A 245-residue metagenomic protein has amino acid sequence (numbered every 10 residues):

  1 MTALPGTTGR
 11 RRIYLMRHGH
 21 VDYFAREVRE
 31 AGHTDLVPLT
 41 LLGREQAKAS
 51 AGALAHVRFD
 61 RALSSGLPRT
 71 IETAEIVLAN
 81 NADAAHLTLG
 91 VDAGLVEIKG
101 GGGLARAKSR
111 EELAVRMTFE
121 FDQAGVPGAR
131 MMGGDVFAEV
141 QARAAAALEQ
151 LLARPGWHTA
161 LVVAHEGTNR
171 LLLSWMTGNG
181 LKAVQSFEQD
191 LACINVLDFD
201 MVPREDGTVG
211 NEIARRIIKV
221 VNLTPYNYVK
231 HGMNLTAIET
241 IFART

Functional and structural regions predicted by a protein language model:
M1-R11, E97-E111, G156-H158, S174-T245: Acidic, low-complexity terminal tails and accessory targeting/binding regions of phosphate-metabolizing enzymes
T2-T8, K48-D122, E205: Phosphate-coordination/substrate-recognition cap region in phosphate-metabolizing enzymes
R10-G19: Short, hydrophobic/glycine-enriched beta-strand segments
I13, L151, G156-A164: Generic beta-sheet signal
Y14, G90-D92, K219: General small-molecule cofactor/ligand-binding pocket signal
G19, S64-L67, G94, V163-G167: Short, well-ordered beta-to-alpha junction loops that form the rim of enzyme active sites and present histidine/acidic
H20-V77, R130-A145: Loop-to-helix element that buttresses phosphate recognition and phosphoryl-transfer chemistry
M117-E139, T245: Short glycine/proline- and acidic residue-enriched helix-loop micro-motifs that form flexible lids or anion-recognition
